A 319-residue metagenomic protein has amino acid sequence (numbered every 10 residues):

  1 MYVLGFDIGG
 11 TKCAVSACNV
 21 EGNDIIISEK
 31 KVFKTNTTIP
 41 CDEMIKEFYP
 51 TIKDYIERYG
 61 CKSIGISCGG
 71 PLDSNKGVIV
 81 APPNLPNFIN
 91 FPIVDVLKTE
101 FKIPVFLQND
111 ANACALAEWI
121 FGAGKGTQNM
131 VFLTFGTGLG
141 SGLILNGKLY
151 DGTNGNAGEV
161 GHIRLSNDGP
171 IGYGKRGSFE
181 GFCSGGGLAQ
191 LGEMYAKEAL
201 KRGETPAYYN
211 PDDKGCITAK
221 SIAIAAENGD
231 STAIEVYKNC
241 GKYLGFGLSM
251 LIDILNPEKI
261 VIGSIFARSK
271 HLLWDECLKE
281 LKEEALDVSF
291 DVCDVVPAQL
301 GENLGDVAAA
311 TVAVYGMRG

Functional and structural regions predicted by a protein language model:
M1-S63, D73-V78, D95-I103, I120-T127 (+1 more regions): ATP-binding/phosphotransfer module of carbohydrate and carboxylate kinases, centering on a glycine-rich
F33-N36, N87-F88, N156-E159, L165: A short acidic/small-residue loop/turn micro-motif
G77-F88: A charged helix-plus-loop insertion that forms the helical arch/lid used to bind and gate nucleic-acid substrates
V105-N109: General beta-strand structural signal in soluble alpha/beta enzymes
N112: Short alpha-helical segments enriched in small residues
A115: Acidic/histidine-rich catalytic cores of soluble enzymes
K125-C183: Glycine-rich phosphate-binding loop of actin/hexokinase-like ATP-binding domains
